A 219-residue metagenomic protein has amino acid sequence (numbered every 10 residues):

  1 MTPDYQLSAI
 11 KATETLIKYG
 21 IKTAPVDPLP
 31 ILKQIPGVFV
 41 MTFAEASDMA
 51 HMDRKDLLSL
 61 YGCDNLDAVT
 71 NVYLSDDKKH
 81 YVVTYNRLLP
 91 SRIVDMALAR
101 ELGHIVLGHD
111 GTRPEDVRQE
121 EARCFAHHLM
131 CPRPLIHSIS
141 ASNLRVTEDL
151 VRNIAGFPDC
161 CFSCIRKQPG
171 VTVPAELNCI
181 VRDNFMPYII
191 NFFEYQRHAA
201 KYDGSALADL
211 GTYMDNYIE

Functional and structural regions predicted by a protein language model:
M1-E219: Active-site hotspot residues in diverse enzymes, especially metal/ion-binding acidic/histidine motifs
